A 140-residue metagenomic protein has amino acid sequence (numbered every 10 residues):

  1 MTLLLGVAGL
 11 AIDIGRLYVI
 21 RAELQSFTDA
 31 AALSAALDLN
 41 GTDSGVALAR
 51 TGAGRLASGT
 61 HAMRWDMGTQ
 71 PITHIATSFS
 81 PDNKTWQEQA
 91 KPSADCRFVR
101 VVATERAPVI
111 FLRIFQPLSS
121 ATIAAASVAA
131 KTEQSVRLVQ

Functional and structural regions predicted by a protein language model:
M1-I12, A22, S26: Alpha-helical hydrophobic helix detector
T2, G9, W86, D95-C96 (+2 more regions): Sparse, context-dependent recognition of short Cys/His-centered cofactor- or disulfide-binding micro-motifs
Y18-A22, S34-A107, E133: Short amphipathic secondary-structure patches
S26, A30-S34: Extended, hydrophobic/aromatic-rich amphipathic alpha-helical segments that build helical scaffolds
V99, E105-Q140: Short, ordered "entry" segments at domain starts
